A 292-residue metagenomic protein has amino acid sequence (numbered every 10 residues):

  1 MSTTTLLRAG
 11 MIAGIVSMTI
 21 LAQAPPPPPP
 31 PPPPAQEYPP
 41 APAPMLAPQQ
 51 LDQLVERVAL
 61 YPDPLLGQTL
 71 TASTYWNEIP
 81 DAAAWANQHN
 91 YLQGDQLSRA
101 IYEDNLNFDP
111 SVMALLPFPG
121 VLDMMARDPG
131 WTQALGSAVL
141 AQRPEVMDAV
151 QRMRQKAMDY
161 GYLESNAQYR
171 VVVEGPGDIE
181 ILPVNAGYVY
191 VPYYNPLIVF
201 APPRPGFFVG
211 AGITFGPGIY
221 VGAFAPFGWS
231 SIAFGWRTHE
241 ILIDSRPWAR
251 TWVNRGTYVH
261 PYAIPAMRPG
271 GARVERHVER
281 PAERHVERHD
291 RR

Functional and structural regions predicted by a protein language model:
M1-M11: Bacterial N-terminal signal peptides that target proteins for export
A9-T19: Bacterial N-terminal signal peptides
A22-L46: Compositionally biased, proline/threonine/alanine/serine-rich low-complexity intrinsically disordered stretches
P25-P30, E145-A149, Q155-R292: Low-complexity, repeat-rich tail regions
A43-L66: Mature N-terminal segment immediately following signal peptide/propeptide cleavage in secreted/periplasmic
L66-A72, V191: Short hydrophobic alpha-helical segments that form membrane-spanning helices or hydrophobic packing faces of helical
L70, T74-D178: Mature extracellular/secreted ectodomains of secretory-pathway proteins
